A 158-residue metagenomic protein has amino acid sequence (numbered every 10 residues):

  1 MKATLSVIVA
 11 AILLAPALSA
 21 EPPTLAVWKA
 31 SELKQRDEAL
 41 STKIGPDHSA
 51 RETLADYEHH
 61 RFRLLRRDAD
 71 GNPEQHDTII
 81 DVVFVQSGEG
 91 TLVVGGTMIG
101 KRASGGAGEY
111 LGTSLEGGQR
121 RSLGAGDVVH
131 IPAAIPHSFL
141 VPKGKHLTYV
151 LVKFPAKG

Functional and structural regions predicted by a protein language model:
M1-L5: Positively charged n-region of N-terminal signal peptides that target proteins for export
S6-A17: Bacterial N-terminal signal peptides
A17-D77: A short, N-terminal "cap"/entry segment at the start of jelly-roll beta-barrel domains of the cupin/DSBH fold
E74, D81-F84, R120-R121, V128-V129: His/acidic/aromatic-lined binding-pocket segments of jelly-roll/cupin-type domains and related regulatory beta-sandwich
D77-T97, S104-S114: Short, conserved beta-strand element in jelly-roll/cupin
E109-V129: Acidic, glycine-rich flexible loop segments
S122-P142: Conserved metal-binding segment of the jelly-roll/cupin
G144-G158: A short hydrophobic beta-strand segment most commonly corresponding to one strand of the jelly-roll/cupin
